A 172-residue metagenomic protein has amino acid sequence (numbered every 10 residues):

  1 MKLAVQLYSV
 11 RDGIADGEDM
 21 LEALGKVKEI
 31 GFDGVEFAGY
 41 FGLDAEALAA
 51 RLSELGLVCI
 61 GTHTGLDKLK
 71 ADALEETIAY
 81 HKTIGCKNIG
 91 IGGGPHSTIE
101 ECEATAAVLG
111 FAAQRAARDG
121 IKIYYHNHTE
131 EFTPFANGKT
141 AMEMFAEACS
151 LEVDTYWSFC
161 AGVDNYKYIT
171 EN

Functional and structural regions predicted by a protein language model:
M1-K87: N-terminal pre-domain/capping segments
Q6-V10, A38-Y40, T64-D67, G93-H96 (+2 more regions): Active-site beta-loop-alpha junctions enriched in small/polar residues
A15-E22, L69-E76, E100-V108, T133-M144 (+1 more regions): Alpha-helix N-cap and loop-to-helix initiation/capping positions
E18, V35, R118-N172: Acidic/histidine-rich catalytic cores of soluble enzymes
K26-I30, R51-L55, Y80-T83, V108-D119 (+2 more regions): Alpha-helical structural signal in soluble globular domains
F41-R51, S97-V108: Active-site-adjacent beta->alpha loops and helix N-cap segments on the catalytic face of soluble alpha/beta enzymes
H81-E101, D119-E131: Active-site groove signature of glycoside hydrolases
